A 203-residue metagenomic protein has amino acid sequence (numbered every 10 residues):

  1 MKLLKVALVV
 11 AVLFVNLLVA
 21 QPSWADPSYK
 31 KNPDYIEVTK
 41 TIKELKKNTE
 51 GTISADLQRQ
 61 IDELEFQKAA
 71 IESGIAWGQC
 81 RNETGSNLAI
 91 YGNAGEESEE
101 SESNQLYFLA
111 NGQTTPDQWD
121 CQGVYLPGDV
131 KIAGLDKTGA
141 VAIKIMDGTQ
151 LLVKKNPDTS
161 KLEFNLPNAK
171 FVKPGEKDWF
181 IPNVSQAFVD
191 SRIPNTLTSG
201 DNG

Functional and structural regions predicted by a protein language model:
M1-L8: Bacterial N-terminal signal peptides that target proteins for export
V10-V12: Acidic, Ser/Thr/Pro/Gly-enriched alpha-helical scaffold modules and adjacent low-complexity linkers in large eukaryotic
F14-P22: C-terminal segment of classical bacterial N-terminal signal peptides
Q21-G203: Intrinsically disordered, low-complexity segments enriched in small/polar residues
